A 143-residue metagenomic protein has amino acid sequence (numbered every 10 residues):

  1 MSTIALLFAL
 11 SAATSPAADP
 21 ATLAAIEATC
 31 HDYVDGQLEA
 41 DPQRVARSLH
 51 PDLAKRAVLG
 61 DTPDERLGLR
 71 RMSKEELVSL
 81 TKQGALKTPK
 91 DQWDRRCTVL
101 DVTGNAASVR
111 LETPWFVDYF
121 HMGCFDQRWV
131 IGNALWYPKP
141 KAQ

Functional and structural regions predicted by a protein language model:
S2, L10-Q43, R47, P51: Short, low-complexity N-terminal intrinsically disordered segments enriched in polar/charged residues
T3-L6, A107: Long alpha-helical scaffolds
L6, L10-S11, D19, Q43-S48 (+4 more regions): Low-complexity, Gly/Pro
A25, A54-L59, L67-F116: Surface-exposed, charged secondary-structure patches
P51, G104-N105, Q127-R128: Beta-strand-connecting loop/turn residues
L59-D61, D126: Solvent-exposed strand-loop boundary residues in beta-sheet-rich modules
S108-R110, W115-A142: Short beta-strand edge/turn micro-motifs at domain boundaries
